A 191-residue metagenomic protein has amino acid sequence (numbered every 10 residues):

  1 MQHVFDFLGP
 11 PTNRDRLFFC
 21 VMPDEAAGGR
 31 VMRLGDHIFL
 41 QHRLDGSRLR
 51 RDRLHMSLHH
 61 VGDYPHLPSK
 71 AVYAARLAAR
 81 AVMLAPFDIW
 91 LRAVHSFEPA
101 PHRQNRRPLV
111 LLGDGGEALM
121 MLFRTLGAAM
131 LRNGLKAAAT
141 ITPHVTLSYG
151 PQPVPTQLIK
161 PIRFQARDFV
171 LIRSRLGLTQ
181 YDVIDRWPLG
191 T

Functional and structural regions predicted by a protein language model:
M1-T191: Histidine-dependent nucleotide/RNA phosphoesterase domain, centered on the 2H-phosphoesterase fold with its duplicated
